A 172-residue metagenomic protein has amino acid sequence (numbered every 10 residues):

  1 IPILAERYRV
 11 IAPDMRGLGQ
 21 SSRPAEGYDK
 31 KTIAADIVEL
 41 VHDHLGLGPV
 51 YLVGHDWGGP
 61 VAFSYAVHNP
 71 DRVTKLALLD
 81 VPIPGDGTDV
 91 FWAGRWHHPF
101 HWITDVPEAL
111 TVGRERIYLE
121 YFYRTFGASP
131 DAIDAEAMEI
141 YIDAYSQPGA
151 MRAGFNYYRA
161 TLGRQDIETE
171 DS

Functional and structural regions predicted by a protein language model:
I1-A12: Short amphipathic alpha-helix adjacent to the substrate-entry channel of hydrolases
I11, L18-V53, W57-S172: Flexible "cap/lid" subdomain of the alpha/beta-hydrolase fold that forms the substrate-access gate
